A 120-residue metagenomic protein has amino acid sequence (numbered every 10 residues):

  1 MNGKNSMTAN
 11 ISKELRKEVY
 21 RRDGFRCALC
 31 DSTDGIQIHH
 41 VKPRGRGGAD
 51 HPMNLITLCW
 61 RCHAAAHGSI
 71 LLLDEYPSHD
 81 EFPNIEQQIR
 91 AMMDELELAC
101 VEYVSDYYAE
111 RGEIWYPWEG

Functional and structural regions predicted by a protein language model:
M1-N10: Secondary-structure boundary/linker elements at domain or insertion junctions
N10-Q37, C59-R61: Short cysteine-rich loop/turn motifs with clustered Cys
I11, H51-N54, E81-N84: Short acidic-hydrophobic sequence patches enriched in Asp/Glu that either
S32-G35, L55-H79: Short Cys/His-centered divalent metal-binding micro-motifs
K42-L55: Short linker/helix segments within small regulatory modules
H79-G120: Short flanking/linker segments adjacent to small metal-binding domains or redox-active Cys/His motifs
